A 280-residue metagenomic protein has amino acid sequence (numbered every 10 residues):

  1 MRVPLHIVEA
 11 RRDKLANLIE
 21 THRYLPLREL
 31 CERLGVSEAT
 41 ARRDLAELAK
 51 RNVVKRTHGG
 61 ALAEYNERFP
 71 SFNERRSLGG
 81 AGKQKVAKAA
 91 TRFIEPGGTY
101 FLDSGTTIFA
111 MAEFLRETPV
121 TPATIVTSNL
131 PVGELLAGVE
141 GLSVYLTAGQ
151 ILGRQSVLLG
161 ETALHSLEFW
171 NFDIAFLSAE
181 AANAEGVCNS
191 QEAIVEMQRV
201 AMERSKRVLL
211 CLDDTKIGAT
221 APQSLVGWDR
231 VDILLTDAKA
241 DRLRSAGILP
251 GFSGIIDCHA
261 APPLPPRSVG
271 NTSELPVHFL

Functional and structural regions predicted by a protein language model:
R2-L30, G35-A39, K50, L130-L280: Conserved phosphate- and dinucleotide-binding cores of soluble alpha/beta proteins, encompassing both enzyme active
R2-R28, E32-L34, E38-S104, A112-V120 (+2 more regions): HTH-adjacent hinge/linker in prokaryotic transcriptional regulators
Y100-F101, I125, S190: Conserved SAM-binding loop
G105-T106, E180: Short, well-ordered beta-to-alpha junction loops that form the rim of enzyme active sites and present histidine/acidic
I108, N129: Conserved SAM/SAH-binding loop
E113-V126, D241-G251: Short, charged helix-to-loop "capping" segments that act as catalytic/coupling loops
